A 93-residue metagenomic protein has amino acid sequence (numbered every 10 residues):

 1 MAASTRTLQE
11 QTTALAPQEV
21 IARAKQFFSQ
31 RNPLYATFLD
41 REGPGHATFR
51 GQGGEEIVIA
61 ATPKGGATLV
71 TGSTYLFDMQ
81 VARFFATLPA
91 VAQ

Functional and structural regions predicted by a protein language model:
M1-T37: Terminal, regulation- and interaction-focused segments at domain boundaries
T5, G43, G53-E55: Residues that act as N-cap/strand-start positions at coil-to-secondary-structure junctions
E19, F27-Q30, R41, A67-L69 (+1 more regions): Alpha-helical protein-protein interaction elements
F28-Q30, H46-G53: Short, solvent-exposed secondary-structure boundary motifs
L34-F49: Short Gly/Thr-rich strand-loop-strand
F49-Q93: Beta-strand/loop substructures that line and gate deep hydrophobic ligand-binding cavities in soluble
